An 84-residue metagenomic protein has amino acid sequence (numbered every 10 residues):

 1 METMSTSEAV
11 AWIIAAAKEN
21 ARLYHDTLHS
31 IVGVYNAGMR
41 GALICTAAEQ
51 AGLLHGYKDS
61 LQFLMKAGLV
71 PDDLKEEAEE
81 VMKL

Functional and structural regions predicted by a protein language model:
M1-E8, L69-L84: Short intrinsically disordered terminal tails
E2-Y35: N-terminal acidic leader/helix
H29-D72: Acidic, low-complexity, intrinsically disordered interaction modules
